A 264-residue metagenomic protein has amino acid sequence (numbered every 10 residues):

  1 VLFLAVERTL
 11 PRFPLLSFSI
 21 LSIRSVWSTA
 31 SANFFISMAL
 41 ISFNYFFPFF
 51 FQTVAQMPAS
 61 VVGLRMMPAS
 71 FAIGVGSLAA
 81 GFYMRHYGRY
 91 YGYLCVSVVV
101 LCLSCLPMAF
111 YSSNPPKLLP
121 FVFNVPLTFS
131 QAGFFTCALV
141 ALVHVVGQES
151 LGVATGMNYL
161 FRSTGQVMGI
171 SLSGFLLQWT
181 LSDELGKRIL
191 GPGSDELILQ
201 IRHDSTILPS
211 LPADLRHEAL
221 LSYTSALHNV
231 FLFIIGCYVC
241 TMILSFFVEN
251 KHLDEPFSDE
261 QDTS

Functional and structural regions predicted by a protein language model:
L4, L78, L106-A109, V167-I170 (+4 more regions): Membrane-embedded alpha-helical segments of multi-pass transporters/permeases
A5-P14, S113, W179, D183 (+1 more regions): Helix-loop junctions on the cytosolic side of multi-pass membrane transporters, especially the intracellular loop
T9-V153: Transmembrane core module of solute transporters
R24, S28, F161-V167, Y223-I234: Loop-to-transmembrane-helix entry motif
W27-I36, L197-L211: Cytosolic juxtamembrane regulatory segments of multi-pass membrane proteins
P120-L199, F233: Small-residue-rich alpha-helical segments with characteristic i,i+4
S205-S264: Transmembrane-helix exit segments and adjacent C-terminal regions of multi-pass membrane proteins
